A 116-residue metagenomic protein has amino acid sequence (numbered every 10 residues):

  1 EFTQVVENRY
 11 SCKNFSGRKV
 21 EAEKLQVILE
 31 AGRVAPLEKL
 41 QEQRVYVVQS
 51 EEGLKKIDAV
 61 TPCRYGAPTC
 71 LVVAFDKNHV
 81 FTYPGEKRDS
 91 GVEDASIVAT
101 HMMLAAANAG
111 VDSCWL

Functional and structural regions predicted by a protein language model:
E1-L116: Acidic, surface-exposed loops and disordered segments
